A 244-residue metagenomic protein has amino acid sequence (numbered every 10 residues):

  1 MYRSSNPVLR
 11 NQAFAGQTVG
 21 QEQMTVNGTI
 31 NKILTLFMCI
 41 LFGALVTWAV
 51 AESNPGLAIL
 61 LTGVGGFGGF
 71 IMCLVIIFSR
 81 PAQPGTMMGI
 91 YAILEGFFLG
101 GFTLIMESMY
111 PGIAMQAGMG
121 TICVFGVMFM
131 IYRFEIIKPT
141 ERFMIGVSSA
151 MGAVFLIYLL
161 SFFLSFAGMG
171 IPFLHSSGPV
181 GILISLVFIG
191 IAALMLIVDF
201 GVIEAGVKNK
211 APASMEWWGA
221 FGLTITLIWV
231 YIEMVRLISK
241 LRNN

Functional and structural regions predicted by a protein language model:
M1-N244: A hydrophobic alpha-helical transmembrane-helix feature that marks the membrane cores and membrane-interface segments
